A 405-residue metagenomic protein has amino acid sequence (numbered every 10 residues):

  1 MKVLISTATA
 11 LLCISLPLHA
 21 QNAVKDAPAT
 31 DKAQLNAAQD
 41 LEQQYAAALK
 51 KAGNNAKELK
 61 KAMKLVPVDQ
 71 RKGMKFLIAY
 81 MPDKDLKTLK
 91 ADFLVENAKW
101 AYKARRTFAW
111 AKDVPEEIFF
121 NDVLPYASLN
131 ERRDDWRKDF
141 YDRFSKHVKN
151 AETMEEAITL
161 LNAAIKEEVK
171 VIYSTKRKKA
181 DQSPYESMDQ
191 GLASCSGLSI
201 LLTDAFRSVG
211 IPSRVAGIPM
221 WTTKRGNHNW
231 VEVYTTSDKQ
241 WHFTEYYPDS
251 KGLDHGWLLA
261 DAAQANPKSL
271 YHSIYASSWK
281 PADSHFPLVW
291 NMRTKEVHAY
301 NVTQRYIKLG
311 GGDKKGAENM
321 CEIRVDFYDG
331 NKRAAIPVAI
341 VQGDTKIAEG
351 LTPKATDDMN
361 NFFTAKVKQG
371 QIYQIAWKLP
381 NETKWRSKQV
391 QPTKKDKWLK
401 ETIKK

Functional and structural regions predicted by a protein language model:
M1-D26: Bacterial Sec-dependent N-terminal signal peptides
K57-K61, V66-Q190, G226, S278: Secondary-structure boundary elements
K146-T153, A157-A164, S174-Y185, Q190-G191 (+1 more regions): Hydrophobic/aromatic-rich core segments of domains that either
P287-C321: Beta-strand-rich domain onsets/edges
C321-G330: A short, amphipathic beta-strand motif
D329-P353: Short, ordered, surface-exposed loop/turn motifs in non-cytosolic proteins
T356-E382: Short Pro-Gly-centered beta-turn/loop motif in secreted/extracellular proteins
K378-K405: Structured interaction patches on ligand/partner-binding surfaces of diverse proteins
